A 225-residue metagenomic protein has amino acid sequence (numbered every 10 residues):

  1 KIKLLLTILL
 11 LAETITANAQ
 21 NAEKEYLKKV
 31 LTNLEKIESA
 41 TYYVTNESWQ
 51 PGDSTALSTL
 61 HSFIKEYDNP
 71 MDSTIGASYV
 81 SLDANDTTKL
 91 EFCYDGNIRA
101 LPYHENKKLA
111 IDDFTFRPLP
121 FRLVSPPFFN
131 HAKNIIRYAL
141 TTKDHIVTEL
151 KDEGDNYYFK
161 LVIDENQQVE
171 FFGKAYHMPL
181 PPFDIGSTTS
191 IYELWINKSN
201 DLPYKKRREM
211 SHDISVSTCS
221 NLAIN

Functional and structural regions predicted by a protein language model:
K1-E25: Bacterial Sec-dependent N-terminal signal peptides
A17-S73, T142-I146: N-terminal leader/targeting segments and the immediate start of mature chains
E23, S54-S62, E91-C93, T141 (+1 more regions): Amphipathic hydrophobic-ligand
K36-S39, F63-S78, C93-R99, E153-G154 (+2 more regions): Short, solvent-exposed coil/turn segments at beta-strand boundaries
N46-S48, V80-L82, P102-N106, R207-H212: Beta-turn initiation residues at beta-strand->coil junctions
K65-F128: An acidic-aromatic
L123-A139: Short, conserved active-site entrance elements at the starts or edges of catalytic domains
I146-N225: Gly/Pro-enriched, hydrophobic low-complexity segments that function as extracytoplasmic propeptides/linkers
